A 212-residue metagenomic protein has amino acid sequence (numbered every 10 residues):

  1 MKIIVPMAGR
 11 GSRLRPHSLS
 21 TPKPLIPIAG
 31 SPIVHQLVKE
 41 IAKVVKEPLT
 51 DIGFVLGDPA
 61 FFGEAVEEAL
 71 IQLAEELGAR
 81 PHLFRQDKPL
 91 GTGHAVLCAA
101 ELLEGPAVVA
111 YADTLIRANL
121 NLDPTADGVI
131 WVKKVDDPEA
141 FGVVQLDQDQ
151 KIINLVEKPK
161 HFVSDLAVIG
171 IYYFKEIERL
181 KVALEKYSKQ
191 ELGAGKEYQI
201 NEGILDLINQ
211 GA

Functional and structural regions predicted by a protein language model:
K2-A8, R13-L19, I26-P27, S31-V109 (+1 more regions): Conserved N-terminal catalytic core of the sugar/cofactor nucleotidyltransferase
P16, V132-V135, H161-V163: Short Gly/Pro-enriched turn/cap motifs at secondary-structure boundaries
L25, V144-L146: A structural signal for short hydrophobic beta-strand segments in well-ordered beta-sheet cores
G93-H94, P138-V143, D165-L166: Short, charged, surface-exposed secondary-structure boundary motifs
A112-L115: The conserved acidic donor/metal-binding loop of glycosyltransferases
R117-F141: Conserved donor-nucleotide/metal-binding helix-loop-beta segment in metal-dependent transferases, i.e., the alpha-helix
I130, V143, I171-Y173: Conserved hydrophobic/aromatic beta-strand scaffold that supports enzyme active sites
K151-A212: Catalytic-core segments of class I nucleotidyltransferases/pyrophosphorylases that form NMP-activated intermediates
